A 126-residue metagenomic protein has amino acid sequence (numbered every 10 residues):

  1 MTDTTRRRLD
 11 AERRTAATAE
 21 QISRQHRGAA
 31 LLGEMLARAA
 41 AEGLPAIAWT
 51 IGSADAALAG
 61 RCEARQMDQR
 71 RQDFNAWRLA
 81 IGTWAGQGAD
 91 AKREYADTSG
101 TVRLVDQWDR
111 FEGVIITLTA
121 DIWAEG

Functional and structural regions predicted by a protein language model:
T2-G126: Structured alpha/beta or helical-core interaction and ligand-binding surfaces enriched in interleaved
